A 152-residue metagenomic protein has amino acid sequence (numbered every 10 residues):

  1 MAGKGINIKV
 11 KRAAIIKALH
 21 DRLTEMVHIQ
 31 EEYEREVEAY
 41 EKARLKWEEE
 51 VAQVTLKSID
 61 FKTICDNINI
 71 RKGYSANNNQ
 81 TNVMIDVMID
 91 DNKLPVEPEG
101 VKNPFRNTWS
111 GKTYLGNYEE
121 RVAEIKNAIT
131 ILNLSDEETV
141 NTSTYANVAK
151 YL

Functional and structural regions predicted by a protein language model:
M1-E38, V87-M88, L94-E97, R106-T108: Short, charged, low-complexity amphipathic alpha-helix
A2-K4, Y145-L152: Short acidic DE-rich linear segments
A14-L19, V27, E41-A43, E48 (+4 more regions): Hydrophobic face of amphipathic alpha-helices
I16, H20-L23, V27-Q30, V37 (+5 more regions): Heptad-repeat amphipathic alpha-helical coiled-coil interaction surface used for oligomerization/assembly
E49, Q53, K57-N133: Acidic, low-complexity, intrinsically disordered interaction modules
I68-I70, V140-A149: Extended, charge-rich alpha-helical interface modules
